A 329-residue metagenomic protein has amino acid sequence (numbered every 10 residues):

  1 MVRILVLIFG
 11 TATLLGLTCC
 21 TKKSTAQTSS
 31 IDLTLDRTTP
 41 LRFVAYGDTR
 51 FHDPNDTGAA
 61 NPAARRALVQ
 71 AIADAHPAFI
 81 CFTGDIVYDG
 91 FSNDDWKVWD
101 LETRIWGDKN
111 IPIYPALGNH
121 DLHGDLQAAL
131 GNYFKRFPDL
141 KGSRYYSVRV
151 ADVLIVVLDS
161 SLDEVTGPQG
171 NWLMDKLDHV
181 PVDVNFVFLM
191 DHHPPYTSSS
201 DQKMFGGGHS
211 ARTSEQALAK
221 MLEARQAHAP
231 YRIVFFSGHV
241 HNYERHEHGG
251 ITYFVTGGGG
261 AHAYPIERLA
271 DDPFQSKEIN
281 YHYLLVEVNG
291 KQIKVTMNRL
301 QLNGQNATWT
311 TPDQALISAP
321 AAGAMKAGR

Functional and structural regions predicted by a protein language model:
M1-I8: Bacterial N-terminal signal peptides that target proteins for export
G16-C19: C-terminal motif of bacterial Sec signal peptides marking the signal peptidase cleavage site
K22-D94, S198: N-terminal active-site segment of His-dependent metallophosphoesterases
Q27-I31, L35, D56, S92-V187 (+2 more regions): Extended active-site neighborhood of metal-dependent phosphoesterases/phosphodiesterases
R37, K277-R329: A short C-terminal boundary segment appended to hydrolase-like catalytic domains
F43-A45, I80-F82, P115-A116, L189 (+1 more regions): Residue-level marker for buried hydrophobic side chains located in beta-strands that build the well-ordered beta-sheet
D48, G84-D85, G118-N119, H192 (+1 more regions): Active-site glycine-centered loops adjacent to acidic/histidine catalytic or metal-binding residues that shape
S160, M190-P194, G238-V240, N298-R299: Short, well-ordered beta-to-alpha junction loops that form the rim of enzyme active sites and present histidine/acidic
